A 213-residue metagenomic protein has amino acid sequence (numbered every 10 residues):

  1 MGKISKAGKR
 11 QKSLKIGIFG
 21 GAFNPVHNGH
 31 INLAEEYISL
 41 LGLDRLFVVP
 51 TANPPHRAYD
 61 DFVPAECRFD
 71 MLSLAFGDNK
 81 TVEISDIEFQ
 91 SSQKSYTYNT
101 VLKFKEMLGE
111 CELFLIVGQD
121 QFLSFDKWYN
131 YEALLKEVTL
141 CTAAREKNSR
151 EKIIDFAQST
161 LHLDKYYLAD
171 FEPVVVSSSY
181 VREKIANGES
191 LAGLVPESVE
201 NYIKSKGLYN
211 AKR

Functional and structural regions predicted by a protein language model:
M1-R213: Nucleotidyltransferase catalytic core that binds NTPs
